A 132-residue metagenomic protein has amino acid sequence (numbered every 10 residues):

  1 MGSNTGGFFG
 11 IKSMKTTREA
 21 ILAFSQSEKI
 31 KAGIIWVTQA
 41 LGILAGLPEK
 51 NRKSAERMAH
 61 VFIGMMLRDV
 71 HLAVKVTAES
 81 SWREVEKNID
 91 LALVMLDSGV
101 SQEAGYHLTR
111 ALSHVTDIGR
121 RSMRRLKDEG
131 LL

Functional and structural regions predicted by a protein language model:
F8-L132: Long, charged/polar, soluble alpha-helical segments
